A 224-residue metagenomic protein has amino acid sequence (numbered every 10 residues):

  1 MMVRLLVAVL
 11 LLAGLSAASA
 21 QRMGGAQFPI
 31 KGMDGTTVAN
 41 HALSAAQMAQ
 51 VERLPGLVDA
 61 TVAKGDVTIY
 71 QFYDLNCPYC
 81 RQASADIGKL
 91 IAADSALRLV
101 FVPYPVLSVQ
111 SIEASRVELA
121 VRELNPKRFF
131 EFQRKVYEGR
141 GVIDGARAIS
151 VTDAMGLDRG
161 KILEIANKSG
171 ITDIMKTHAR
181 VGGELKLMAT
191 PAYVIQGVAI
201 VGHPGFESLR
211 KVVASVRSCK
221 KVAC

Functional and structural regions predicted by a protein language model:
R4-G14: Bacterial N-terminal signal peptides
L5, S19-K31, S150-C224: C-terminal cap of thioredoxin/glutaredoxin-like
A17-S108, N167, D173-G183, S218-C224: Extracytoplasmic thiol/disulfide redox context detector
G65-T68, S95-R98, N125-F130, L157-G160 (+1 more regions): Loop/turn elements at helix/coil->beta-strand transitions in domains of secreted/extracellular proteins
F72-D74, V102-P105, V136-Y137, Q196-V198 (+1 more regions): Active-site-proximal beta-strand/loop segments in catalytic clefts of secreted hydrolases
N76, I91-S95, V121-N125, V136-R140 (+4 more regions): Sec/Tat-exported extracytoplasmic proteins
S84-G88, A114-E118, F129-Q133, G145 (+6 more regions): Extracytoplasmic/secreted envelope proteins and their assembly/folding machinery, especially bacterial periplasmic
A93-R122, P126-T152: Structural microenvironment flanking redox-active thiols in thiol-disulfide oxidoreductases
